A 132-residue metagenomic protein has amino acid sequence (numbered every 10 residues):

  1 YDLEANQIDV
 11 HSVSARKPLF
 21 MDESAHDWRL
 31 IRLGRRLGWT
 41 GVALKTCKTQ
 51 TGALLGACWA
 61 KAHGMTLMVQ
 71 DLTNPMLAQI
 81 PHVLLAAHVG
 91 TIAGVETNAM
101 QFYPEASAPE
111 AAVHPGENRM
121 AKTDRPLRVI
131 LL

Functional and structural regions predicted by a protein language model:
Y1-T73, L77-Q79: Catalytic core of soluble alpha/beta enzymes
L72-L132: Flexible C-terminal active-site loop/helix
